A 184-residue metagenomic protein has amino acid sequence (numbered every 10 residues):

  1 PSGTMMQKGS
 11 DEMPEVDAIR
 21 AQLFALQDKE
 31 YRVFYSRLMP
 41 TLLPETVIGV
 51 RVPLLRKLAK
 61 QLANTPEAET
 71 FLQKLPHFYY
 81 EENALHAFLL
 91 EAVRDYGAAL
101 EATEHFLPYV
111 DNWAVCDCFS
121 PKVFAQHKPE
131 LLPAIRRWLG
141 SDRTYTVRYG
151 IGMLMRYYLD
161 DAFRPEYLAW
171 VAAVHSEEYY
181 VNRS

Functional and structural regions predicted by a protein language model:
P1: Histidine-centered active-site microenvironments of extracellular/periplasmic hydrolases and transferases
Q7-S184: Alpha-helical scaffold domains
